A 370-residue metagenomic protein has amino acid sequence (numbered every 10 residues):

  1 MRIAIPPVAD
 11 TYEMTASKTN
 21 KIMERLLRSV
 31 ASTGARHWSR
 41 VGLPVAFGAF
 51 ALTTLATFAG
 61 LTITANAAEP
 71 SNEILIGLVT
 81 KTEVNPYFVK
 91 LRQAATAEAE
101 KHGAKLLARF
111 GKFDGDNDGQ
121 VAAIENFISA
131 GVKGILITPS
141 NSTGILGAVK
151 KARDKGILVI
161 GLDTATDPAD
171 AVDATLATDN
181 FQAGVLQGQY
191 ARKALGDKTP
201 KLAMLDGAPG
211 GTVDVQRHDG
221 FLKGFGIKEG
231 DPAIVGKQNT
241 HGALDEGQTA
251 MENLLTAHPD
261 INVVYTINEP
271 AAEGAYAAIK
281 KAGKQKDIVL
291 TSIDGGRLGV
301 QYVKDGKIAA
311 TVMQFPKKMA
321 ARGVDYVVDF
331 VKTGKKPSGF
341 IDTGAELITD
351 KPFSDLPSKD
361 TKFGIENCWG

Functional and structural regions predicted by a protein language model:
M1-S39: N-terminal secretory signal peptides that target proteins for export/translocation
E13, K21-R28, G60-G370: A residue-level marker of the well-folded mature domains of exported/periplasmic proteins
G42-G60: Bacterial N-terminal signal peptides
